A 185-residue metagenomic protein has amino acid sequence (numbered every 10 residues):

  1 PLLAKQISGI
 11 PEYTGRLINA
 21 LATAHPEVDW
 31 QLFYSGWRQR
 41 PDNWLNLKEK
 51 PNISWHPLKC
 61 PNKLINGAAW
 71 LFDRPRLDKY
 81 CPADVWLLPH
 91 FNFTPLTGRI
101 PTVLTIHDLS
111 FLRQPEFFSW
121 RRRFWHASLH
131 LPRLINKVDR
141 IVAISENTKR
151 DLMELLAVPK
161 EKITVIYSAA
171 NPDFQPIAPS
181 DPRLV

Functional and structural regions predicted by a protein language model:
P1-V185: Carbohydrate transferase catalytic cores enriched for Leloir-type hexosyltransferases
